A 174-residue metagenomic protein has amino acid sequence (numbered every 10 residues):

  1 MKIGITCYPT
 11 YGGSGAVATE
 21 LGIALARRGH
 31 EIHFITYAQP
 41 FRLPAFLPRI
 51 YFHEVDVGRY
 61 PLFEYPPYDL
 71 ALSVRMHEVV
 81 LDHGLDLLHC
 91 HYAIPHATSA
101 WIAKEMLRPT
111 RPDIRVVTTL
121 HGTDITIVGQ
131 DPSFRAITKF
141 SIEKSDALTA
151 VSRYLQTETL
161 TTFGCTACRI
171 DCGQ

Functional and structural regions predicted by a protein language model:
M1-I3: Extreme N-terminal starter segment of soluble prokaryotic enzymes
C7, Y11, I23-Y68: N-terminal strand-loop element at the rim of the active site of nucleotide-sugar-dependent glycosyltransferases
S14-A18, Y37, H91, K144 (+1 more regions): Replace "coordinates the UDP/GDP/TDP-sugar" with "coordinates nucleotide-activated sugar donors
P40, P95, Y154-Q156: Alpha-helix capping/helix-boundary segments
D56, T118, T138-Q174: Donor nucleotide-sugar binding/catalytic pocket of nucleotide-sugar-dependent glycosyltransferases
P61-L88, A97-T98, I102, P132-A136 (+1 more regions): An amphipathic, basic-hydrophobic alpha-helix
L107-V117, T123-S141, T157: Nucleotide-sugar donor phosphate/pyrophosphate-binding loop at the beta->alpha transition of glycosyltransferases
